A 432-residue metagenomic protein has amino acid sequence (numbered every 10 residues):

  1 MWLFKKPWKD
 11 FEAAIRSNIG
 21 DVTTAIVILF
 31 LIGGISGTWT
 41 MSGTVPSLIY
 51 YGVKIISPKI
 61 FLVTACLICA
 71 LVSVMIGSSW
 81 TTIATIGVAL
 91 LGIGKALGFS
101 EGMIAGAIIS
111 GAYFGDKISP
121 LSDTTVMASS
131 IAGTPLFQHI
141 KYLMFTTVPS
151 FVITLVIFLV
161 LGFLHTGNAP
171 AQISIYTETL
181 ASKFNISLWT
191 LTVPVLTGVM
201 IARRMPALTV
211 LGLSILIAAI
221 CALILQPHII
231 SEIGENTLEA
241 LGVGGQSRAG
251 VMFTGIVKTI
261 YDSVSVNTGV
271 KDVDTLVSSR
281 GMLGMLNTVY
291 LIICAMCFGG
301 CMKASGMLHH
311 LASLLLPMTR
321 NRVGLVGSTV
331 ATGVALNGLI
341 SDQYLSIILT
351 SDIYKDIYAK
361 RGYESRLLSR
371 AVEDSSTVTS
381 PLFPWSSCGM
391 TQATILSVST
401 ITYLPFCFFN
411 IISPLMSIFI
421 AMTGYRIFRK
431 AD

Functional and structural regions predicted by a protein language model:
M1-F30, F145-L155, G162-C294: Hydrophobic transmembrane alpha-helices of multi-pass small-molecule transporters
K5-K6, M41, V45, S78-T82 (+9 more regions): Transmembrane helix-loop junctions in multipass membrane proteins, especially transporters and channels
K5-K95, S247, I256-V257, Y261-K355: Membrane-embedded alpha-helical segments and adjacent helix-loop junctions characteristic of multi-pass solute
I26, L62-T64, A105, L191-V195 (+4 more regions): Hydrophobic alpha-helical transmembrane segments
I35, W39, V72, I76 (+10 more regions): Alpha-helical membrane-inserting segments
C66, A70, T147, F151 (+4 more regions): Residue-level recognition of pore/gate-forming positions within transmembrane alpha-helices of multi-pass
A84-A89, I108, V210-A218: Central hydrophobic cores of alpha-helical transmembrane segments in multi-pass integral membrane proteins
L91-Y113, K117-V199, R361-D432: Membrane-core helix-loop-helix motifs of multi-pass transport proteins
